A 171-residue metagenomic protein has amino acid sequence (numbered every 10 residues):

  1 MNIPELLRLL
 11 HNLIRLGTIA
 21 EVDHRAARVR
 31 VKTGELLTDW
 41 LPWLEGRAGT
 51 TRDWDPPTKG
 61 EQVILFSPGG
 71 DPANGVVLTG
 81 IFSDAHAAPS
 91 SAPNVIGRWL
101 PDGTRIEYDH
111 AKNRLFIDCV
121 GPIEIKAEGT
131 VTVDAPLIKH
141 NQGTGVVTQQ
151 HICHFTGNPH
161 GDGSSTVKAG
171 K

Functional and structural regions predicted by a protein language model:
I3-P4, H11, W54, T58-Q62 (+1 more regions): Right-handed beta-helix
R8-L16: Short coil-to-beta-strand transition motifs
I19-E21, V77: Conserved hydrophobic positions within beta-strands
R25-V31: Short aromatic-glycine-enriched beta-strand elements
A27, L37-T38: Primarily extracytoplasmic ectodomains and periplasmic/lumenal surface modules that are beta-strand-rich
T38-W54: Beta-strand/loop nucleic-acid-binding surfaces
